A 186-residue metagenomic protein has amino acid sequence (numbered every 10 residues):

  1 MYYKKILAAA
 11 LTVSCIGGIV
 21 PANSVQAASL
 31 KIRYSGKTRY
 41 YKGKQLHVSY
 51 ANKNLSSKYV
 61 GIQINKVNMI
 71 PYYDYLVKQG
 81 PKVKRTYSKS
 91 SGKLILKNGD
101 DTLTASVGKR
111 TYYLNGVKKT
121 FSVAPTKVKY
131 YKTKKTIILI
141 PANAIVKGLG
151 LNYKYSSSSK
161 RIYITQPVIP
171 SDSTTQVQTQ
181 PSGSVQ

Functional and structural regions predicted by a protein language model:
M1-A27: Sec-dependent N-terminal signal peptides of Gram-positive bacterial secreted proteins and lipoproteins
P21-Q186: Primary recognition of N-terminal secretory signal peptides and signal-anchoring hydrophobic helices
